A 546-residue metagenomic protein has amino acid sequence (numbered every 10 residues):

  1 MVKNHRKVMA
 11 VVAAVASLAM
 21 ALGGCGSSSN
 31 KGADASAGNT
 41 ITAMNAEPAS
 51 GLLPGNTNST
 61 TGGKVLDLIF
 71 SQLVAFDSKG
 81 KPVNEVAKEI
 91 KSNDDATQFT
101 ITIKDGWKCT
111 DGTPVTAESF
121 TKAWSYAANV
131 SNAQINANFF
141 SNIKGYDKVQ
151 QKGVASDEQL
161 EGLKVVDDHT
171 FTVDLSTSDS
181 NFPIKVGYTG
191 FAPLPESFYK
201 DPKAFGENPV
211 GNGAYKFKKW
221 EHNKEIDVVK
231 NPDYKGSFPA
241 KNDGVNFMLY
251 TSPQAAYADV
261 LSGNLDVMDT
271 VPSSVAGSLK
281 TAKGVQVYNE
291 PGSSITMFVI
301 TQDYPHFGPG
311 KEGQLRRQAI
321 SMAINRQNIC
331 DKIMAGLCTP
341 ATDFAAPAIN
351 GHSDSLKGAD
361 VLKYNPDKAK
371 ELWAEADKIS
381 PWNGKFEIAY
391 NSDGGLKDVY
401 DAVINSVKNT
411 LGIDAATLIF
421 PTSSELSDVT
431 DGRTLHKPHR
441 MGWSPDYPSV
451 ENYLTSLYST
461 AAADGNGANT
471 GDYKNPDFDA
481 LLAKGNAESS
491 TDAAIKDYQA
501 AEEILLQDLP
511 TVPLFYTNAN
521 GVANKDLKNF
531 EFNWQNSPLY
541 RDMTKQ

Functional and structural regions predicted by a protein language model:
M44-D94, V210: N-terminal lobe/hinge region of extracytoplasmic solute-binding protein
T102, S119, A128, N132-P195: Surface-exposed binding/hinge segments that line and control ligand-binding clefts or catalytic entry sites
T116-A123, D168-D174, G213-A214, N242-G244 (+3 more regions): Alpha-helical secondary-structure segments
K164, C330, D414-L426, T455-N524 (+1 more regions): Extracytoplasmic/peripheral linker and loop segments enriched in polar/acidic and small residues with frequent Thr/Pro
H169, D174-A240, G244: Gly/Pro-rich hinge or "lid" segments in bacterial periplasmic/extracellular proteins
K200-G206, E225, D233-S278, S293: Ligand-site clamp/hinge motif
T339-E375, D393-D398: Structural transition elements
G521-Q546: Long beta-strand-rich cores associated with HINT superfamily self-processing modules
